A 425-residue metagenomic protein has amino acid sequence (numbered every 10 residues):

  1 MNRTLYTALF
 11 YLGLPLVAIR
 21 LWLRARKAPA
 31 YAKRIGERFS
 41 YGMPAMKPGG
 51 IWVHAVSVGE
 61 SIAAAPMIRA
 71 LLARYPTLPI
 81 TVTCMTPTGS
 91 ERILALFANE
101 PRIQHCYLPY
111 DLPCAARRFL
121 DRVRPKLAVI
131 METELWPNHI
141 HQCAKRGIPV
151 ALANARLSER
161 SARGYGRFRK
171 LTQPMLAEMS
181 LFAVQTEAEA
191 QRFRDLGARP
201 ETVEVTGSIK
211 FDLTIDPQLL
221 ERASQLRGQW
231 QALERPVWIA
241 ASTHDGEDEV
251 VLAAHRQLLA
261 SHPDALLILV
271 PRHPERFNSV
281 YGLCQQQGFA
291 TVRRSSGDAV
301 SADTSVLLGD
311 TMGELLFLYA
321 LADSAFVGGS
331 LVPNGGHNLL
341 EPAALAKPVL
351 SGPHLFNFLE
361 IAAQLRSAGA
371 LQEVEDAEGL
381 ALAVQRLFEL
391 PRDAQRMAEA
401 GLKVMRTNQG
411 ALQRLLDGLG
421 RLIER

Functional and structural regions predicted by a protein language model:
M1-R425: Nucleotide-activated sugar donor-binding and catalytic core shared by glycosyltransferases and related lipid-linked
